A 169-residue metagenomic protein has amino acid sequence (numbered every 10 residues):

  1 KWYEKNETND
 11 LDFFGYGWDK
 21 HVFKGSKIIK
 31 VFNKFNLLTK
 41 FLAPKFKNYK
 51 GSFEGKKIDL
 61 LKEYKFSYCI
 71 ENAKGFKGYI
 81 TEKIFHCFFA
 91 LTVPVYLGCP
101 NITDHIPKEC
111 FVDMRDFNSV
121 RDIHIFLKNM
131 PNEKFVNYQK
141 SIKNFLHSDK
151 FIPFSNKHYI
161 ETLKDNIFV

Functional and structural regions predicted by a protein language model:
K1-E7, L11-F13, F23-E54, I58-Y68 (+1 more regions): Pol beta-like nucleotidyltransferase catalytic core
W18-K20: Acidic/glycine-enriched connector segments
